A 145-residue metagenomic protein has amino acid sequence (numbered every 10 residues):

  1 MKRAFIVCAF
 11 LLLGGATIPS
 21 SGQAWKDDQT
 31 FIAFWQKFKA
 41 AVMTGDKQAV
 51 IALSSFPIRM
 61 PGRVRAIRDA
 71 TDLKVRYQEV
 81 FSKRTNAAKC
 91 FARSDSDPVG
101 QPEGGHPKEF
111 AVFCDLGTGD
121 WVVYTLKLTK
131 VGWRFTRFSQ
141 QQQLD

Functional and structural regions predicted by a protein language model:
A4-L13: Sec-dependent N-terminal signal peptides
I18-T44: Short, low-complexity N-terminal intrinsically disordered segments enriched in polar/charged residues
D46-P57: Short, well-ordered alpha-helical segments enriched in acidic and aromatic residues
P57-I58, F81: Residue-level detector of secondary-structure transition/capping positions
R59-A66: A short gly/proline-enriched turn/hairpin at secondary-structure junctions
I67-Q78: Short, structured protein-protein interaction patches enriched in aromatics and acidic/basic residues, typified by
Q78-D145: Exposed beta-sheet edge and beta->alpha loop/turn motif
